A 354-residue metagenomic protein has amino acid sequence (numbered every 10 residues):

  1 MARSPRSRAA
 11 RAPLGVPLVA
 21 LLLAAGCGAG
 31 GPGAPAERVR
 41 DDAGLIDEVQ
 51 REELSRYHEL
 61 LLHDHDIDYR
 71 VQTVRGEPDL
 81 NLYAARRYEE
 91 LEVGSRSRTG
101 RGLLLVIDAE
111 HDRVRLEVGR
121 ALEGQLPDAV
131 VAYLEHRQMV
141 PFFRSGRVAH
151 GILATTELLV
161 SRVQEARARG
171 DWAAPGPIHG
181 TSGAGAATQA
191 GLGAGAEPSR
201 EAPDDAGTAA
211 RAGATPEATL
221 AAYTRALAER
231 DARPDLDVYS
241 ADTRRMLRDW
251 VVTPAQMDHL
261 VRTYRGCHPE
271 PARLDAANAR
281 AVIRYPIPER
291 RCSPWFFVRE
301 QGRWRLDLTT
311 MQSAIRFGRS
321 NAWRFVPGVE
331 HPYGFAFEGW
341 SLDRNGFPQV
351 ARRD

Functional and structural regions predicted by a protein language model:
M1-A10: N-terminal secretory signal peptides that target proteins for export/translocation
R3, P17-A206: A structural boundary signal for the start of the first folded domain, especially the loop/turn and N-capping region
A84, G195-N278: Short solvent-exposed beta->alpha transition segments
T99-R101, E289-P294: Short, surface-exposed coil-to-beta transition loops
I107-A109, A276, R299: Generic beta-strand structural signal
R280-P288: Short beta-strand segments that buttress and anchor functional surface loops
R291, L306-D354: Low-complexity, intrinsically disordered terminal/linker segments enriched in charged and Gly/Pro repeats
P294-R303: Short beta-strand segments and strand-loop junctions that repeat across beta-rich extracellular domains
